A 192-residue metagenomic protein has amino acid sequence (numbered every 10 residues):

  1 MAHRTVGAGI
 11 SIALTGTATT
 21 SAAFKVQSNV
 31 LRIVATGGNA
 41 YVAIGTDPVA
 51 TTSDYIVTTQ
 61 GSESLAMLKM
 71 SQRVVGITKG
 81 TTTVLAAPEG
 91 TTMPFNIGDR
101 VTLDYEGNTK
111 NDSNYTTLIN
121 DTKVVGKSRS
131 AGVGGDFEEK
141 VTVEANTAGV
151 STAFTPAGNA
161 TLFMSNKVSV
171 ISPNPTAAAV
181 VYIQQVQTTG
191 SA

Functional and structural regions predicted by a protein language model:
M1-L14, S172-A192: C-terminal interaction-tip segments
R4-Q27, V49-T51, T82-T91, N111-Y115: Surface-exposed ligand/attachment interfaces on beta-rich extracellular proteins
A22-A23, Q60-M70, S165: Beta-sandwich interaction modules
Q27-V30, N39, T122, N166-K167: Short, surface-exposed beta-edge/turn micro-motifs
S28, V34-Y41, G90-N96, T176: Short proline/glycine-enriched turn/loop motifs at strand-loop junctions of beta-rich domains
G37-S53: Short, surface-exposed beta-strand/strand-loop-strand elements in extracellular ectodomains
P48-S64: Terminal beta-strand-rich extracellular "head" domains that mediate receptor/glycan or other ligand binding
S71-V181, G190-A192: Small/polar beta-strand repeat architecture
